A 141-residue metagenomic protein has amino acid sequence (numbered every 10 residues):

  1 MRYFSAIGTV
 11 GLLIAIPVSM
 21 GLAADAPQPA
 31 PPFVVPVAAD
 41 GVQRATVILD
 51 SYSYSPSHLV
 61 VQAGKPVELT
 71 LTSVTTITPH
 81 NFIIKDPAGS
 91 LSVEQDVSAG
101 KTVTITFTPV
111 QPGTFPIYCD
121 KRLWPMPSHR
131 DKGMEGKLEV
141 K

Functional and structural regions predicted by a protein language model:
M1-T46: Extracytoplasmic entry segments of secretory-pathway proteins
P27-V34, V97-K141: Extracellular/periplasmic metallocenter environments
V35-P66: N-terminal edge beta-strand
V42-T46, G64-E68, T102-T104, T114 (+1 more regions): Intrinsic-disorder/low-complexity, polar/charged segments enriched in Ser/Thr/Lys/Arg/Asp/Glu/Gln
L49-S51, L71-T75, P109: Non-cytosolic beta-sheet module surface loops
P56-L59, L91-V97, I105-T106: Beta-strand-rich interaction surfaces with strong enrichment in secreted/lumenal proteins
V67, T78-F82, G113: Short beta-strand/loop motifs in extracellular/secreted proteins, especially within beta-sandwich accessory domains
T72-A99, P125-M134: Histidine- and aromatic-enriched segments that form or immediately flank copper-ligand environments
